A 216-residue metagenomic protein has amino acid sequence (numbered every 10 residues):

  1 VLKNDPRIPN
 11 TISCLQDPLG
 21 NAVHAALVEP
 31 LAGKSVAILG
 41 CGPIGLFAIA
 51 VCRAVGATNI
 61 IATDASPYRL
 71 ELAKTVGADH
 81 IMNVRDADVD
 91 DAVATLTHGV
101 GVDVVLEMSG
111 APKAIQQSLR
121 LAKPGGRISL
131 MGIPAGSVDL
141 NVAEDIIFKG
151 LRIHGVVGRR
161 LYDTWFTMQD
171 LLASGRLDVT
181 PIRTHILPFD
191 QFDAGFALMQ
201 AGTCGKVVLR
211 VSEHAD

Functional and structural regions predicted by a protein language model:
V1, L19-A22, G45, D90 (+4 more regions): A general structural signal for well-ordered alpha-helical segments in protein cores
V1-T11, V100, G150-L151: Glycine/charged-rich beta-loop-alpha catalytic/anionic-binding loops adjacent to active sites
L2, A37, I61, R127-S129 (+2 more regions): Structural detector of well-ordered beta-strand residues that form the stable sheet scaffold of enzyme domains
D5-A87, D91: Mid-domain Rossmann-like dinucleotide-binding core that forms the NAD(H)/NADP(H) cofactor-binding site
E29-A32, E71, V76-R152, D193 (+1 more regions): Glycine-rich cofactor phosphate-binding loops and adjacent beta1-alpha1 units of small-molecule cofactor enzyme domains
G56-T58, G101-D103, R176-P181: A local structural motif
S66, P134, R159: Residues in the short beta-alpha loop(s) of Rossmann-like NAD(P)-binding domains
Q116-R120, P124, Y162-D216: C-terminal hydrophobic helical "lid"/dimerization subdomain of Rossmann-like NAD(P)H-dependent oxidoreductases
